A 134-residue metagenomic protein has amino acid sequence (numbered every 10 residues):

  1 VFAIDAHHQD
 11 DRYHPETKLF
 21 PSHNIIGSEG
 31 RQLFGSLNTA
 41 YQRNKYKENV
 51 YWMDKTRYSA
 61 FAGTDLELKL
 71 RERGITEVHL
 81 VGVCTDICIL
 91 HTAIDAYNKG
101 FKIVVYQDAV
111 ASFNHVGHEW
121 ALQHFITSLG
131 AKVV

Functional and structural regions predicted by a protein language model:
V1-D5: Short beta-strand segments at enzyme active-site cores
D10, H14-V134: Active-site-adjacent betaalpha module
